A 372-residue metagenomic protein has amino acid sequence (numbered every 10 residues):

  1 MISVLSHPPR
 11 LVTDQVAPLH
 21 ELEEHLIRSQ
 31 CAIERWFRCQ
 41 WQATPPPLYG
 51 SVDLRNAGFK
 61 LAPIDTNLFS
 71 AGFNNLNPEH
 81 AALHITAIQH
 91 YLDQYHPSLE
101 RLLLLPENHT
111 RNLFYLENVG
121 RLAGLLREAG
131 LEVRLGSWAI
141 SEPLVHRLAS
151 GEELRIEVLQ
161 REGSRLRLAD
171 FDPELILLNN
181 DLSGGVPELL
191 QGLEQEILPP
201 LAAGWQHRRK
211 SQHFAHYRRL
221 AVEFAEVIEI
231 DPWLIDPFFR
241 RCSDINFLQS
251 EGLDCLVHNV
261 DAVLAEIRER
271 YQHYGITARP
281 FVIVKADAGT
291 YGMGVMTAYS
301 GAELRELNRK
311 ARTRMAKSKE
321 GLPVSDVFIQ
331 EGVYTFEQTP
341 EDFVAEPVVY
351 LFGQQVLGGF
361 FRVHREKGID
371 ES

Functional and structural regions predicted by a protein language model:
M1-T44, E223-W233: Short glycine- and acidic-rich boundary segments immediately preceding or forming the N-terminal edge of structured
S51-D53, V348: Short, surface-exposed charged micro-motifs
V52, I64, V284, Q330: Active-site flanking residues adjacent to catalytic metal/cofactor-binding acidic residues
L54-L83: Helix-enriched interaction subdomains in cytosolic or periplasmic regions, typified by TIR/SEFIR signaling/NADase cores
G58-K60, N259-F281, M293, Y299-S372: Phosphate-binding site of ATP-dependent enzymes
A81-I88, T110-A278: Conserved N-proximal alpha/beta basic substrate-recognition cap immediately N-terminal to, or forming the N-lobe
T86-L103, G275: Glycine-rich phosphate/diphosphate-binding loops that line cofactor/substrate pockets in enzymes
F239-L253, F281-R309: Glycine-rich phosphate-binding loop of ATP-grasp-fold ATP-dependent ligases
